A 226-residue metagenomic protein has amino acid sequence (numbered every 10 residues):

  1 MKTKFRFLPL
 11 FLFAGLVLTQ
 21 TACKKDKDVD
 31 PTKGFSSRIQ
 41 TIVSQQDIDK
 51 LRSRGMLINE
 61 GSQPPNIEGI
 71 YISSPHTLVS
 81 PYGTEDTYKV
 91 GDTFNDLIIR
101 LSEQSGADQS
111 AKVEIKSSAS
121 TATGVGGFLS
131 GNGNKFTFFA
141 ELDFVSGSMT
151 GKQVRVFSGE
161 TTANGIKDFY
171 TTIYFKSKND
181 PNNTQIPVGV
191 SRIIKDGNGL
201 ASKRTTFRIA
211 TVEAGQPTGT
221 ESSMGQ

Functional and structural regions predicted by a protein language model:
M1-L10: Bacterial N-terminal signal peptides that target proteins for export
P9-V17: Bacterial N-terminal signal peptides
L18-A22: C-terminal motif of bacterial Sec signal peptides marking the signal peptidase cleavage site
C23-Y88, N198-Q226: Amphipathic/hydrophobic helical signal segments and adjacent flexible N-terminal regions that mediate secretion
S73-G124: N-terminal glycine/threonine-rich, aromatic-flanked beta-hairpin/loop signature
L78-G91, A119-T121, F144-G151, F175-I186: Short, cysteine-centered beta-strand-loop-beta hairpins and adjacent loop/turn segments enriched in charged/polar
S102-K167: Contiguous, well-ordered beta-strand patches that form the walls/edges of small beta-barrel/beta-sandwich domains
V154-Q226: Glycine-rich, aromatic-bearing surface loops/beta-hairpins
